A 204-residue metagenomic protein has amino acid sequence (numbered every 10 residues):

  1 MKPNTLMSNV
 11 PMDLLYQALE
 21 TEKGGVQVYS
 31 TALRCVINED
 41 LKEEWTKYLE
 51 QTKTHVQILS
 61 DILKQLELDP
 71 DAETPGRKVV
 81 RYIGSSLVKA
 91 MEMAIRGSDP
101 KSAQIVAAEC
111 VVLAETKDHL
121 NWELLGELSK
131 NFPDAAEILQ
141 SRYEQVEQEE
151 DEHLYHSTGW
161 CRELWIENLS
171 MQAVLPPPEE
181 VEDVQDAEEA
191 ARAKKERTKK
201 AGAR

Functional and structural regions predicted by a protein language model:
M1-M12, L66, S102-I105, E163-M171: Membrane-interacting alpha-helical segments
M1-M7, A190-R204: Basic/polar N-terminal segments that are highly enriched at the extreme N-terminus, encompassing both cleavable
P11-R34, R81-D134, S141-E144: Acidic/histidine-rich alpha-helical segments that form the ligand environment of transition-metal centers
Q17, K47, Q51-T54, I58 (+5 more regions): Charged, amphipathic alpha-helical oligomerization/scaffolding segments
N38-E39: Short loop-to-helix capping motifs
H55-Q65, A94-G97, D151-C161: Amphipathic alpha-helical coiled-coil segments
D61-C110, A173-V184: Carboxylate-rich helix-loop segments that flank metal/cofactor sites and access channels in metalloenzymes
A107-E196: Preference for long, well-ordered alpha-helical segments
